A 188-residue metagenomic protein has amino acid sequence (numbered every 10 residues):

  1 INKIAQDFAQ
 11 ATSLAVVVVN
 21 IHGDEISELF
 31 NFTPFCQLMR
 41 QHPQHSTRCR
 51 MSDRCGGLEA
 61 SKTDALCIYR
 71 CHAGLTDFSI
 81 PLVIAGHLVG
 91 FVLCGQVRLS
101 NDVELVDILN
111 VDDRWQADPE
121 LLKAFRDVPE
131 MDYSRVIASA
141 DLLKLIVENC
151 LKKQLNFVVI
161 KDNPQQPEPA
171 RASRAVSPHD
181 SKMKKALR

Functional and structural regions predicted by a protein language model:
I1-A11, G90-K184: Juxtadomain coupling helices with adjacent low-complexity linkers
I1-G74: Structured interaction and signal-relay segments at domain junctions
P43-S46, A85-H87, D107-L109: Short, charged/polar low-complexity linear motifs in solvent-exposed/disordered segments
D77-L88, Q96-V97: A short, hydrophobic, proline-anchored segment that marks a local hinge/packing element in signaling and regulatory
